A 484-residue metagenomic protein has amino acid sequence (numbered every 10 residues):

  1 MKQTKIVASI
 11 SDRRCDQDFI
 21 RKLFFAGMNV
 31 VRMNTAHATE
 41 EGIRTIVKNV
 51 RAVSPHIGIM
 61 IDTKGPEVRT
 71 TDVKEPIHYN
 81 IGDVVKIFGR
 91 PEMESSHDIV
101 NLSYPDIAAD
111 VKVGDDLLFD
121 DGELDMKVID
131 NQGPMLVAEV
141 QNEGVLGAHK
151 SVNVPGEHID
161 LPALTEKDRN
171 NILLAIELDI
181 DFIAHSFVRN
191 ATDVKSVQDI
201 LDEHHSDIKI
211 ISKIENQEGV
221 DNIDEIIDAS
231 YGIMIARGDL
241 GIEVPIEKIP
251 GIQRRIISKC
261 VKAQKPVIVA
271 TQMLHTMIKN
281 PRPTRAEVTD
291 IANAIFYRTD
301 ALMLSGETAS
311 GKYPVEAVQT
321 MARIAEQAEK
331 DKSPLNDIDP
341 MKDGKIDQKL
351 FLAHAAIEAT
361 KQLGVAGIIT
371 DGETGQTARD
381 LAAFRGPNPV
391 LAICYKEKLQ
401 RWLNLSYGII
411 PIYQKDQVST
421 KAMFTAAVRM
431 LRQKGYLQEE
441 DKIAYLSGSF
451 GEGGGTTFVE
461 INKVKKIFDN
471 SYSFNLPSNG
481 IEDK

Functional and structural regions predicted by a protein language model:
M1-K484: Non-catalytic helical/linker scaffolds that mediate oligomerization, partner binding, and domain coupling around large
